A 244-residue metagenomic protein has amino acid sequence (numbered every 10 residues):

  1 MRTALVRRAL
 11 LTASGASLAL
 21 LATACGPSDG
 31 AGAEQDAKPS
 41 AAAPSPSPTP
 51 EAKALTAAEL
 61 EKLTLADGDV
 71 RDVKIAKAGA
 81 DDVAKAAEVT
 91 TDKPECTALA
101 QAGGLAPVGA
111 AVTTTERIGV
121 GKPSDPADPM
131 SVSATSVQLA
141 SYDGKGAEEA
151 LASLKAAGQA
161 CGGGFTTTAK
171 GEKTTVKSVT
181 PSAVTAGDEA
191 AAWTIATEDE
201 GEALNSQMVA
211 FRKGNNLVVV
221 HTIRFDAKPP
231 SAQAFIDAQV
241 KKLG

Functional and structural regions predicted by a protein language model:
M1-A16: N-terminal export and membrane-targeting signals
L10-L11, L20-L63, A87, T91-G109 (+2 more regions): N-terminal low-complexity, Pro/Thr-rich disordered segments that flank secretion/membrane-targeting signals
G15, P50, L60, V137 (+1 more regions): Short, flexible active-site loop motifs that bind/organize anionic cofactors or intermediates
G26-S28, Q159-G244: Extracellularly exposed regions in secreted/surface proteins, prominently low-complexity, repeat-rich
A43-D81, I195-T197, S206, K228-A234: Extracytoplasmic/periplasmic mature domains of Sec-exported, cell-envelope-associated bacterial proteins
E61-D67, E148-K155, Q233-V240: Extracytoplasmic/secreted envelope proteins and their assembly/folding machinery, especially bacterial periplasmic
A76-T197, P229: A small/polar (G/S/T-enriched), proline-flanked helix-loop surface module common in exported/cell-envelope proteins
